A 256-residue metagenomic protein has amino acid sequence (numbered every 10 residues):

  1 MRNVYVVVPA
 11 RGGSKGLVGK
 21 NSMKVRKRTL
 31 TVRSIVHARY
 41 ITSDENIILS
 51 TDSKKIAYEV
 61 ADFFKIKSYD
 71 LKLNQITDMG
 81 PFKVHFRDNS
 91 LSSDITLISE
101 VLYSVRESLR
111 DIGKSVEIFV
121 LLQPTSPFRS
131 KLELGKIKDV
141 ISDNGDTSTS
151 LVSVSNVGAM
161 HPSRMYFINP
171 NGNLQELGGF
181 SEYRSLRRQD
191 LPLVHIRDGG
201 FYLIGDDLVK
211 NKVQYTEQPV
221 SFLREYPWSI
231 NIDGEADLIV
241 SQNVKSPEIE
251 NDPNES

Functional and structural regions predicted by a protein language model:
M1-V18: N-terminal nucleotide-binding beta1-loop-alpha1 segment
N3, E45-I47, Q218: Residues at the starts of beta-strands that form the adenosine-phosphate
M23-K24, L49, L121, I230: Conserved SAM-binding loop
L30-N46, Y58, D62: A short, N-terminal amphipathic alpha-helix
I47-T51, S153: Short internal beta-strands
K54-V120, F128-D139: Short phosphate-binding loop-to-helix
D94-S104, P127-R224: Conserved core of the sugar-phosphate nucleotidyltransferase
V209-L223, P227-I230, E235-I239, N243-D252: Catalytic donor-sugar/metal-binding loop of nucleotide-sugar-dependent glycosyltransferases
